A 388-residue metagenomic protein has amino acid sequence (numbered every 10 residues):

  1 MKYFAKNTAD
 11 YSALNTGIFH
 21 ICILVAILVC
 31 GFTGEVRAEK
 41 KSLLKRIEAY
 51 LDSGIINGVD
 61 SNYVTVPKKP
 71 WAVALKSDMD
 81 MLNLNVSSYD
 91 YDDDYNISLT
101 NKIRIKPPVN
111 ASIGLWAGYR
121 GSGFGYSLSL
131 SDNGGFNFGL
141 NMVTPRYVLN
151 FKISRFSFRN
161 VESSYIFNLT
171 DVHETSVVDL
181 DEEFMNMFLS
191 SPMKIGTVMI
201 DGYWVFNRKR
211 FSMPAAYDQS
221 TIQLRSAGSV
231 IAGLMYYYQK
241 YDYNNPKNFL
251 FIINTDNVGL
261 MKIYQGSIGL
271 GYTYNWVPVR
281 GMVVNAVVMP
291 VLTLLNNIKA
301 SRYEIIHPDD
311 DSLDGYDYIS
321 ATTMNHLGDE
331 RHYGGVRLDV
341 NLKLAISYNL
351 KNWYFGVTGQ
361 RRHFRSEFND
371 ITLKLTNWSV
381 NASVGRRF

Functional and structural regions predicted by a protein language model:
D60, P67, V148-L260, Q360: Outer-membrane pore/translocation modules
P67-V73, A111, R120-S122, F136 (+6 more regions): Outer-envelope beta-barrel architecture signal
L75, I113-Y119, F138-M142, I200-F206 (+6 more regions): Residues on the lipid-exposed face of transmembrane beta-strands in outer-membrane beta-barrel proteins
S77-N83, Y119-G123, L128-D132, T144-R146 (+8 more regions): Transmembrane beta-strands of outer-membrane beta-barrel pores
N85-D92, N137-G139, E162-N168, M213-Y217 (+3 more regions): Outer-membrane beta-barrel translocator domains and adjoining extracellular loop/strand segments of Gram-negative
V86-D92, N96-N101, G123, N285-V287 (+1 more regions): Outer membrane beta-barrel transmembrane domains
S98-N101, G135, E183-S190, Y217-D218 (+3 more regions): Extracellular loop and loop/strand-boundary signature of outer-membrane beta-barrel proteins
I105-P107, W116, L130-D132, P192-K194 (+3 more regions): Short sequence motifs at beta-strands and strand-loop junctions characteristic of Gram-negative outer-membrane
